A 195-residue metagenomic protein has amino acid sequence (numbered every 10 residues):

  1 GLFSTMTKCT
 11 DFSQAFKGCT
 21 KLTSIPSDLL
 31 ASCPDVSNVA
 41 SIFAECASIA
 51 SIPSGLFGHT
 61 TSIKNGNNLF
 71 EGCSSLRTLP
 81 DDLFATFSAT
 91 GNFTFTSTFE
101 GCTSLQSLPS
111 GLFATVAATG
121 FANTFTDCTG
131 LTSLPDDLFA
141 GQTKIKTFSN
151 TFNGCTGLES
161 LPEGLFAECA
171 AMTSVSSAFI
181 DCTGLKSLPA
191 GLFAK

Functional and structural regions predicted by a protein language model:
G1-K195: Negatively charged
